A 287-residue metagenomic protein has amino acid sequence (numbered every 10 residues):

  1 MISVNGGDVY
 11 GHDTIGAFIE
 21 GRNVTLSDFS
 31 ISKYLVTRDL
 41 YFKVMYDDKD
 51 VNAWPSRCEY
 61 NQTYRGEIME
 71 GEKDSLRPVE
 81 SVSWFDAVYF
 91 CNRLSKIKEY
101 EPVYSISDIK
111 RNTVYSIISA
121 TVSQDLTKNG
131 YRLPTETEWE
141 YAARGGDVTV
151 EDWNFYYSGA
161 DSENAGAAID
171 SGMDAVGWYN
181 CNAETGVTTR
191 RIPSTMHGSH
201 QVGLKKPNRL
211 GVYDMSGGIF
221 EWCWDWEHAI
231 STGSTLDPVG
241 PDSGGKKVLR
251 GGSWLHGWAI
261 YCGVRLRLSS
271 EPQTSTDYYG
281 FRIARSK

Functional and structural regions predicted by a protein language model:
M1-N5, Y10, K128-Y131: GGW-centered surface loops in extracellular recognition modules
I2-S3, S30-L35, P78-S81, R132-P134 (+7 more regions): Structural recognition of the beta-strand scaffold that forms the well-ordered cores of secreted hydrolase catalytic
G11-A17, C223-L236: Cytochrome P450 core scaffold surrounding the K-helix E-X-X-R motif and the conserved "meander" helix-loop region
G11-D28, W54, G186-K205, I260-T274: Short, polar loop/linker segments at the starts of domains and inter-domain junctions
T25-G166, M173, H228-A229: Active-site microenvironments of metalloenzymes and redox enzymes
D50-R57, V176-W178, E227, P238 (+4 more regions): Proline-centered structural pivot motif
T121-L126, D170-S216, L268-E271: Short, well-ordered junction/capping motifs at the entry into regular secondary structure
H200, K206-N208, P241-K287: Disulfide-stabilized, aromatic/cysteine-rich ligand-recognition loop
